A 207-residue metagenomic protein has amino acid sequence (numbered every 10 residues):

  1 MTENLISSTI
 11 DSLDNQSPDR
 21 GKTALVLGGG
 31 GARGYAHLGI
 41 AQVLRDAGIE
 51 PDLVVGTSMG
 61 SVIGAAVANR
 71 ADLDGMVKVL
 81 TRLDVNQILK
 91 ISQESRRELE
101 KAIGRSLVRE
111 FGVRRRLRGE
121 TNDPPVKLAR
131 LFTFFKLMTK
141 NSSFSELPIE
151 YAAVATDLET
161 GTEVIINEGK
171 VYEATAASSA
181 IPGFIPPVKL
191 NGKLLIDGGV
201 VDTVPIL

Functional and structural regions predicted by a protein language model:
M1-T57, A65-L207: Patatin-like phospholipase
